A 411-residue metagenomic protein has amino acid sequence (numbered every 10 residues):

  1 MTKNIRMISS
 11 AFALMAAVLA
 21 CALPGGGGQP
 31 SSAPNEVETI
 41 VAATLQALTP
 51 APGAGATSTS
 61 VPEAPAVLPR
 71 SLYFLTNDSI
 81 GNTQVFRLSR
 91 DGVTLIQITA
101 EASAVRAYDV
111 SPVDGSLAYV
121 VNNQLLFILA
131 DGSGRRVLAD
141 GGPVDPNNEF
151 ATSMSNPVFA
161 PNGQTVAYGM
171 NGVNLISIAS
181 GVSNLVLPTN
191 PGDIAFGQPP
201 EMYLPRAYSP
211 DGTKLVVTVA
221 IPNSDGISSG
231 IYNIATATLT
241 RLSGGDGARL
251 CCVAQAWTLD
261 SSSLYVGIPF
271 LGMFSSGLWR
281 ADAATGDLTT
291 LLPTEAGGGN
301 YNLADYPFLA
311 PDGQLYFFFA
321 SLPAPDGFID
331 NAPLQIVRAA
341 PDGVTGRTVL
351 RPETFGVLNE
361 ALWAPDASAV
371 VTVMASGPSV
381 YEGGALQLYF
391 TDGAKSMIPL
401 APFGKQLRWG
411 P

Functional and structural regions predicted by a protein language model:
M1-L19: Sec-dependent bacterial lipoprotein signal peptides
C21-P411: Sequence signature of WD/YWTD-type beta-propeller architectures
